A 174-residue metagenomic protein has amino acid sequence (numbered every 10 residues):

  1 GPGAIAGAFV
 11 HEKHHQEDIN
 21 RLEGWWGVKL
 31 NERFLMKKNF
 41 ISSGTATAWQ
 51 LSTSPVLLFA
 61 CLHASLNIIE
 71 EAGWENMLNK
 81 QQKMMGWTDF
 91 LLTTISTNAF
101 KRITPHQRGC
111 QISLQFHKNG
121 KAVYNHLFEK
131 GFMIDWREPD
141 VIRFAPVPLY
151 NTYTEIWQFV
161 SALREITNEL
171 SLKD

Functional and structural regions predicted by a protein language model:
G1-P2, F9-K80: Active-site C-terminal subdomain of aminotransferase-like
H11-K13, Q115-H117, L149: Residue-level recognition of strand-loop junctions within catalytic nucleotide-signaling folds
G27-I41, T45-Q50, T97-R108, K130-M133 (+3 more regions): PLP-dependent class I/II
A46, Q107-Q111, P139-R143: Short, solvent-exposed beta-strand edge segments and adjacent coil->beta transition regions
N67, M85-W87, S161-R164: Solvent-exposed alpha-helix faces
L78, Q82-D89, T93-K130: Conserved PLP-binding catalytic core of the aspartate aminotransferase-like
K118-N119, H126-D174: PLP-dependent enzyme catalytic core of the Aspartate aminotransferase-like
